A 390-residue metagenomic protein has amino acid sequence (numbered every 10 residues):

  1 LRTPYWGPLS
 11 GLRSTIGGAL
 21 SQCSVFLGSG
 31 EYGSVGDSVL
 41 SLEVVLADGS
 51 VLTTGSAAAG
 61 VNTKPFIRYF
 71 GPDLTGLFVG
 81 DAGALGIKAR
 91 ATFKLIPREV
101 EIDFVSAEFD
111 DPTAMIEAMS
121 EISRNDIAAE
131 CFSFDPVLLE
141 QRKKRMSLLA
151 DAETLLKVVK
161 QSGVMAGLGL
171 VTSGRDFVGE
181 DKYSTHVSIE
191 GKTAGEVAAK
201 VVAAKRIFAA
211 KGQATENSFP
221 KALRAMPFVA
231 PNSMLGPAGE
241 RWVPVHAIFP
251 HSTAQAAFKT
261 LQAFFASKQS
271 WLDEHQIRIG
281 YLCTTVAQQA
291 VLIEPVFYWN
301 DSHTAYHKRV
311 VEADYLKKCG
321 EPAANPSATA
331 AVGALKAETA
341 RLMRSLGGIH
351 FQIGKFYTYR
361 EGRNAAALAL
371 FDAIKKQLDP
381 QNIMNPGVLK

Functional and structural regions predicted by a protein language model:
L1-N125, C131: FAD-binding subdomain of flavoenzyme oxidoreductases
K64, F78, V105-F109, D176 (+6 more regions): Hydrophobic alpha-helical scaffolding
G86-A91, S162-G174, V229-A230, H275-I277: Short amphipathic beta-strand starts and helix->beta connectors
L95, G191, F297-D301: Beta-strand elements of well-folded, non-transmembrane domains
I102-F104, E108-D111, I122, D126-A129 (+1 more regions): A conserved active-site cap/scaffold subdomain adjacent to cofactor or substrate pockets
S133-S188: Glycine-/charge-enriched secondary-structure boundary and capping motifs
F177-E180, A203-K390: Conserved glycine-rich FAD pyrophosphate-binding loop
